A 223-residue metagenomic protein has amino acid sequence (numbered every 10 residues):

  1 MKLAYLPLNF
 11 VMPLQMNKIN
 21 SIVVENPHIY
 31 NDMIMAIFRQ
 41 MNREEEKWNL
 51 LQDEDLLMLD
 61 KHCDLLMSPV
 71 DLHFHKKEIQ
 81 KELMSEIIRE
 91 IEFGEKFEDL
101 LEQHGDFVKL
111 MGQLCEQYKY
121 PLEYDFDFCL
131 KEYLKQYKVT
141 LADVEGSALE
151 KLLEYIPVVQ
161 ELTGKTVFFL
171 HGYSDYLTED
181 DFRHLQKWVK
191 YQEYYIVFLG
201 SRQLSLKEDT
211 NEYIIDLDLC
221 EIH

Functional and structural regions predicted by a protein language model:
M1-E92, L177: Glycine-rich P-loop/Walker A and Walker A-like loops and their local beta1-loop-alpha1 context in P-loop NTPases
P27-Y30, L141-G146, G172-T178, Q203-S205: Short acidic, S/G/P-rich loop/turn micro-motifs used as interaction or catalytic elements
D106-A148: Conserved P-loop NTPase mechanochemical-coupling segment
A148-G164: GG-anchored amphipathic helix commonly corresponding to the ABC/SMC/Rad50 NBD signature/C-loop
Q160-T178: Conserved P-loop NTPase "ATPase switch" module shared by AAA+ and STAND
D175-Y195: Conserved Walker B catalytic segment
V189-N211: Sensor-1/coupling segment of RecA-like P-loop NTPase cores
D209-H223: A short helix-turn-beta junction within AAA+ P-loop NTPase domains corresponding to the substrate/partner-engaging
